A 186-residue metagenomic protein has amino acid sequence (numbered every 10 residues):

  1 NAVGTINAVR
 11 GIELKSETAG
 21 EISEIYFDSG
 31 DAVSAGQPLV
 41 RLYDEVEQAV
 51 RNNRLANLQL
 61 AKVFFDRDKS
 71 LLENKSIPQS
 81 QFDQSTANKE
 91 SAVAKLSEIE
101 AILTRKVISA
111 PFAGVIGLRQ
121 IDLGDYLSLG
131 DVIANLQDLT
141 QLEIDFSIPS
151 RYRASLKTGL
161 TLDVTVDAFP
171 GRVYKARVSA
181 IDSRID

Functional and structural regions predicted by a protein language model:
N1-A2: Regulatory alphaC helix of protein kinase catalytic domains
T5, A19, S23-Y26, A32-P38 (+3 more regions): Surface-exposed patches in structured soluble domains
G11, I181-D186: Short, conserved beta-turn/loop elements at beta-strand boundaries and strand-helix junctions
S16: Conserved phosphate/oxyanion-binding catalytic-loop motifs
D28, Y43: Small cofactor-carrier domains centered on a conserved lysine used for covalent cofactor attachment
V46-A101, R119-D122, I144: Alpha-helical coiled-coil segments
